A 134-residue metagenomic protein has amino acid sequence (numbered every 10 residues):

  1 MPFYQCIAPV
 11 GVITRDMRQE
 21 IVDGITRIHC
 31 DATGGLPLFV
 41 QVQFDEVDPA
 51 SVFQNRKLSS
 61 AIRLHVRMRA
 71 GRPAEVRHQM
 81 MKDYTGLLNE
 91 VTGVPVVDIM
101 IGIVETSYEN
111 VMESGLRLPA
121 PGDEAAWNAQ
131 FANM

Functional and structural regions predicted by a protein language model:
M1-M134: A domain-level signal for the structural core that forms small-molecule/cofactor-binding pockets and catalytic centers
